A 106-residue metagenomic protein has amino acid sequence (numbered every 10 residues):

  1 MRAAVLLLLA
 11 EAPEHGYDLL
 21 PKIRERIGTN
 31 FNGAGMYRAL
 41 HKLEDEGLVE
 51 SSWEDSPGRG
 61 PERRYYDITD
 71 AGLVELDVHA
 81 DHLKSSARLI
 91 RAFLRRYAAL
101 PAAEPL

Functional and structural regions predicted by a protein language model:
M1-Y37: N-terminal helix-turn-helix DNA-binding core of bacterial DNA-binding proteins
A3, A39, G60, R64-Y65: Hydrophobic alpha-helical segments, especially transmembrane helices and their immediate juxtamembrane helical caps
I23, I27, W53-D55, D70-G72: Short, well-ordered turn and helix-capping elements at secondary-structure junctions
Y37-D45: Short, hydrophobic-biased segments on the C-terminal half of alpha helices that form "recognition helices"
E46-P61, D67: Beta-hairpin "wing" of winged helix-turn-helix
E62-A80: Basic, amphipathic "hinge/linker" alpha-helix immediately C-terminal to the N-terminal HTH DNA-binding motif
V74-L106: Amphipathic alpha-helical dimerization/coiled-coil segments that flank or bridge DNA-binding/regulatory modules
